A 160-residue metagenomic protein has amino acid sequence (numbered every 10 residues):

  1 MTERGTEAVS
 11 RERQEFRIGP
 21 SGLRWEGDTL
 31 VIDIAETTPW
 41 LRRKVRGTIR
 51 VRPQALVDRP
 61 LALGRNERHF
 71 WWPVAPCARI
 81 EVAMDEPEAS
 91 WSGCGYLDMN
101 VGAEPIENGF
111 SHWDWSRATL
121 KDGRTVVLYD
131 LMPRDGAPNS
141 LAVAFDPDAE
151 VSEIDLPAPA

Functional and structural regions predicted by a protein language model:
M1-A160: Structured soluble/peripheral alpha/beta segments that form catalytic or ligand/cofactor-binding pockets
